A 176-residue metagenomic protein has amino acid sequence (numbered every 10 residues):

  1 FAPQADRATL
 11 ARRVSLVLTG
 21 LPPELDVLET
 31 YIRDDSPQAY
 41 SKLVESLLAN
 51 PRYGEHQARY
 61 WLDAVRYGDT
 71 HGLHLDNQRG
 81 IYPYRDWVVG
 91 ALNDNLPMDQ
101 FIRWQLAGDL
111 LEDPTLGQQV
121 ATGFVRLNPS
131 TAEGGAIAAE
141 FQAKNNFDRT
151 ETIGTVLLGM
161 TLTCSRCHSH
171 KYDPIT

Functional and structural regions predicted by a protein language model:
F1-T176: Short, structured secondary-structure elements that scaffold catalytic or ligand/cofactor-binding regions
